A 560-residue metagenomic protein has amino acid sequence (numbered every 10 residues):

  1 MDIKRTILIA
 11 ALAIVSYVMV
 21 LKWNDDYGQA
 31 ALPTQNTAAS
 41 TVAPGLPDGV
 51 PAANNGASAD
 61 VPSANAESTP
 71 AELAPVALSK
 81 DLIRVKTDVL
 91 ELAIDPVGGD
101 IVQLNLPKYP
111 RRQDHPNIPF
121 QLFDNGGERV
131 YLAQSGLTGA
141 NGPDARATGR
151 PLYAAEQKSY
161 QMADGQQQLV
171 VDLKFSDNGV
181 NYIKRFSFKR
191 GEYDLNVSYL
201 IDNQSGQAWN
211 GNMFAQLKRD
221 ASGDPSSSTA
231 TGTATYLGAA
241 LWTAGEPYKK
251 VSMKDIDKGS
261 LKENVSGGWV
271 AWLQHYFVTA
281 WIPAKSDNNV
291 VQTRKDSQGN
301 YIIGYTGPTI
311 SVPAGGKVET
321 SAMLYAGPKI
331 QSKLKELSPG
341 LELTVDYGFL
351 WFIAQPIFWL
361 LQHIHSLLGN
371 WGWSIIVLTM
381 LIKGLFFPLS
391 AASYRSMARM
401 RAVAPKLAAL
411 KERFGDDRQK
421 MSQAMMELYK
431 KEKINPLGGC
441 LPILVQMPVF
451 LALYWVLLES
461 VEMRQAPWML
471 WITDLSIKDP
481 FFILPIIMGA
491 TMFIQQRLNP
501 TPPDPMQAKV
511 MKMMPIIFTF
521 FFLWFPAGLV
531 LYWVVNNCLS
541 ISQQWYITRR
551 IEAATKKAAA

Functional and structural regions predicted by a protein language model:
M1, A66-T69, P75-L78, L169-V171 (+8 more regions): Short secondary-structure boundary micro-motifs
M1-V42, I94, Y199-L200, G211-A234 (+3 more regions): Helix-loop-helix
K4, A39-S40, P75, Y160-A163 (+1 more regions): Aromatic/His-enriched, Gly/Pro-containing loop or helix-boundary segments that lie immediately adjacent to catalytic
I9, K22-F123, D177, A560: Juxtamembrane extramembrane loops of integral membrane proteins
L82-L343: Soluble non-transmembrane domains of integral membrane proteins
